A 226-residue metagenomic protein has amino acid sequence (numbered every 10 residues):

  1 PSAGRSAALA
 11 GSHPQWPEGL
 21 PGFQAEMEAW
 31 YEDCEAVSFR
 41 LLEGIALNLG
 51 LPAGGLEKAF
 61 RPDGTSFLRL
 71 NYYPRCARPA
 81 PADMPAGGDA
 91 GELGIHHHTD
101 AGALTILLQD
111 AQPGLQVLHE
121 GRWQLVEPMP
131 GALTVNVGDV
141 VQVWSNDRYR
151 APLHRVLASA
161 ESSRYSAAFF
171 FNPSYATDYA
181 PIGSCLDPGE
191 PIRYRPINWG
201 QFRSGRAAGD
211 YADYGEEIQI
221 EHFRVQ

Functional and structural regions predicted by a protein language model:
P1-Q226: Peripheral, non-catalytic segments flanking oxidoreductase cores
